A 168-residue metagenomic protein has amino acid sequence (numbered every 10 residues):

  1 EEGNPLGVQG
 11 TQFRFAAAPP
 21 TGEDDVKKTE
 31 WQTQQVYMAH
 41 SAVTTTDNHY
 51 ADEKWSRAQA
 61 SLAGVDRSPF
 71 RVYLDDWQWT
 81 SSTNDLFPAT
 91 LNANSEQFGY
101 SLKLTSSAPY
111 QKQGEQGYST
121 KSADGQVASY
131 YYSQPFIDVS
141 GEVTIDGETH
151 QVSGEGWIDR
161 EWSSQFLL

Functional and structural regions predicted by a protein language model:
E1-L168: Targeting-peptide/extracellular-domain and disordered-appendage signature
